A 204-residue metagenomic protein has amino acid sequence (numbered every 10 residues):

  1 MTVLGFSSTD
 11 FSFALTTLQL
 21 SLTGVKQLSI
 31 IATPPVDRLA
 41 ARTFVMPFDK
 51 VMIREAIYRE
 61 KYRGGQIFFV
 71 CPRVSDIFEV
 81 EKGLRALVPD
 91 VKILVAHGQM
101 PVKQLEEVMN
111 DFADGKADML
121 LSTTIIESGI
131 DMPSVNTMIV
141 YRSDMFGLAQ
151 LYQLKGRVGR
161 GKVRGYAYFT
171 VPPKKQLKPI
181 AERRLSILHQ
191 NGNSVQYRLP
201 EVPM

Functional and structural regions predicted by a protein language model:
M1-Y62, Q66: Post-DEXD/H (motif II) to motif III coupling segment of the RecA-like Helicase ATP-binding lobe
K50-F68, P72, D76-E79, G83-M204: C-terminal helicase module of SF1/SF2 nucleic-acid helicases/translocases
